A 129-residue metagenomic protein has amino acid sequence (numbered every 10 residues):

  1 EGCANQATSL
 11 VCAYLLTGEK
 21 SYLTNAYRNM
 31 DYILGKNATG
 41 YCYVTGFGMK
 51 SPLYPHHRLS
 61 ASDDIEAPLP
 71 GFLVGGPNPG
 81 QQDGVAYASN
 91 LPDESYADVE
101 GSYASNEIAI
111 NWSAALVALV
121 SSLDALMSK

Functional and structural regions predicted by a protein language model:
E1-K129: Aromatic (Trp/Tyr) and acidic
